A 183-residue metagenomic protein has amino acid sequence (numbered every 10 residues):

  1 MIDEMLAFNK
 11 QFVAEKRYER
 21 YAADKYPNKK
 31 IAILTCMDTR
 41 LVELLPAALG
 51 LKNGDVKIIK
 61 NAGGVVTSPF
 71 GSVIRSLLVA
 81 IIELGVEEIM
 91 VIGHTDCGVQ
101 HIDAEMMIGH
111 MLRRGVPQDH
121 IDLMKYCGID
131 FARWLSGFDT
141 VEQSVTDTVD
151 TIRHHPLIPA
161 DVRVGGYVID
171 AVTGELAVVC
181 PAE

Functional and structural regions predicted by a protein language model:
M1-K29, G64-P69, L84, V99-E183: Divalent-metal-activated hydrolytic enzyme cores
N9, I33, I59, V91 (+1 more regions): Divalent metal-coordination and catalytic microenvironments
E15, R20-I74: Conserved beta-strand-loop surface patch within small alpha/beta domains used for substrate/adaptor or ligand engagement
L34-C36, I92, Y167: Short hydrophobic segments within beta-strands
M37-R40, T95-V99: Gly/Ser/Thr-rich loops at beta-strand to alpha-helix junctions that form or flank small-molecule/cofactor-binding
I74-I81: Short secondary-structure capping micro-motifs at structural edges
I82-H94: Ordered, amphipathic secondary-structure segments that act as subunit-interaction surfaces in large macromolecular
